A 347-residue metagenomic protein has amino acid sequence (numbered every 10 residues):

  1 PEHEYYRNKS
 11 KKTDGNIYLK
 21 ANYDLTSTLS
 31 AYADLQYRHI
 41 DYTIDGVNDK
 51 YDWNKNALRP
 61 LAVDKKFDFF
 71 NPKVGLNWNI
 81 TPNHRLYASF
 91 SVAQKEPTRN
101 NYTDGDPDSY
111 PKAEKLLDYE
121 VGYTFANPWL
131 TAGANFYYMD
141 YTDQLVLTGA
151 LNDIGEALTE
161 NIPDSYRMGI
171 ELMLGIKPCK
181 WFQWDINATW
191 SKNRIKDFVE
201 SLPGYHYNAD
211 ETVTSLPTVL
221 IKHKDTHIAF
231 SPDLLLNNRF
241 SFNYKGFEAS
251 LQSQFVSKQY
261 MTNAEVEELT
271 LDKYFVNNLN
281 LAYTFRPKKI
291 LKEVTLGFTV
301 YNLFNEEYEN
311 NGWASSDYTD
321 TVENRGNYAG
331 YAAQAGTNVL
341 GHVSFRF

Functional and structural regions predicted by a protein language model:
P1-N79, P97, E200: Signature of Gram-negative outer-membrane beta-barrel scaffolds
S27, Y138-D140, E160-N263: Gram-negative outer-membrane beta-barrel transporters
T28, N83, W129-T131, W181-F182 (+1 more regions): Short loop/turn motifs that connect adjacent beta-strands in outer-membrane beta-barrel proteins
A31-L35, P72, L86-A88, A132-A134 (+6 more regions): Transmembrane beta-strands of outer-membrane beta-barrel proteins
Y37-D41, F90-E96, N127, F136-T142 (+7 more regions): Transmembrane beta-strands of outer-membrane beta-barrel pores
N79, R85-S91, K112-Q183, T189 (+1 more regions): Membrane-embedded beta-barrel scaffold of Gram-negative outer-membrane proteins
R194, F255-M261, Y283-F347: C-terminal beta-signal and adjacent terminal beta-strands/loops of Gram-negative outer-membrane beta-barrel proteins
A229-K289, F304, E309-A314: C-terminal beta-barrel architecture of Gram-negative outer-membrane proteins
